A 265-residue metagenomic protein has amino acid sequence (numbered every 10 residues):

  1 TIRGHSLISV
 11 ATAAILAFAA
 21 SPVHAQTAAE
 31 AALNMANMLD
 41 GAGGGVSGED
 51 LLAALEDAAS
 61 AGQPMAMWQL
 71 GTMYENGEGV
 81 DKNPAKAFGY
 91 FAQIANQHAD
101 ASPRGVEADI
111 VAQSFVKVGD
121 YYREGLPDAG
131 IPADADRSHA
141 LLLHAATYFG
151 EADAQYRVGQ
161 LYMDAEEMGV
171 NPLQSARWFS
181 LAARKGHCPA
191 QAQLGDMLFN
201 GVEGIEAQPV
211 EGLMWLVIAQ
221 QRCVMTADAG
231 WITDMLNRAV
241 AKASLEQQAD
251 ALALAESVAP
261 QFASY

Functional and structural regions predicted by a protein language model:
A11, P22-W68, T72: N-terminal leader/linker segments that initiate helical-solenoid repeat arrays
A36-D40, Q69-N76, F115-L126, Y156-D164 (+3 more regions): Hydrophobic face of amphipathic alpha-helices that form TPR/SEL1-like repeat modules and related alpha-solenoid
G43-V46, S60, E78-K82, G105-A108 (+8 more regions): Short coil/turn and helix-start
V46-D50, D81-Y90, G130-L141, G169-W178 (+1 more regions): Structural signature of tandem alpha-helical TPR/SEL1-like repeats, specifically the intra-repeat loop/turn
D57-S60, I94-V111, H144-F149, R222-T226: Flexible helix-coil transition and linker loops at the boundaries of alpha-helical arrays
F88-Q97, E206-A227, A253-A259: TPR/TPR-like (Sel1-like) alpha-helical repeat modules
C223-Y265: Terminal, low-structured helical/coil segments at or just beyond the last alpha-helical repeat
